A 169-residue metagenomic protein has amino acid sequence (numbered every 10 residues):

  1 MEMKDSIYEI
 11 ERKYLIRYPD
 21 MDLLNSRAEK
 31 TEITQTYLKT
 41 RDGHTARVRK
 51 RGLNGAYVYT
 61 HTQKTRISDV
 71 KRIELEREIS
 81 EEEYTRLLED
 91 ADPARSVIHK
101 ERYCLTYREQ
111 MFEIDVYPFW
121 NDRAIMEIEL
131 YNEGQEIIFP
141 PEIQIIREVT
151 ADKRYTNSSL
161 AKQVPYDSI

Functional and structural regions predicted by a protein language model:
M1-I169: Phosphate-end processing signature that detects enzymes handling 5′-triphosphorylated RNA and polyphosphate
